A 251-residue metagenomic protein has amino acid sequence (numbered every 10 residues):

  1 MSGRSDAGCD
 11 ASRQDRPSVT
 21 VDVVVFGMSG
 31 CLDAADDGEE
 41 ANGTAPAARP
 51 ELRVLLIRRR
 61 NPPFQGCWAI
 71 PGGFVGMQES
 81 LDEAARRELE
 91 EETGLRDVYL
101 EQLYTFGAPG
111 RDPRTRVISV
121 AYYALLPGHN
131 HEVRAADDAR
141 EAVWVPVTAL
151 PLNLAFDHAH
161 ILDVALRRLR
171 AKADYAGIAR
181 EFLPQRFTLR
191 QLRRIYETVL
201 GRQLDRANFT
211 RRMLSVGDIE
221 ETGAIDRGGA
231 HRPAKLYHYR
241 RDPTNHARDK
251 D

Functional and structural regions predicted by a protein language model:
S2-G8: Short Pro/Gly-enriched beta-strand edge/turn motifs at strand-loop
A11-W68: N-terminal strand-loop-strand
A47-E91, L95-V98, T105, A173-R194: Conserved Nudix-box catalytic region and its N-terminal flanking loop in Nudix hydrolases and closely related
T105-R111, A224-R227: Short, solvent-exposed loop/turn elements at beta->coil junctions and helix N-caps that rim active or binding pockets
P109-E132, A165-R167, K235-P243: Active-site-adjacent beta-strand/loop module that shapes the phosphate/pyrophosphate-binding cleft
A121-A124, E132-L169, A173, F182-R190 (+2 more regions): NUDIX/MutT-family hydrolases
R194-Q203: Short helix-coil junctions and helix-kink-helix linkers
E221-D251: Long, intrinsically disordered, low-complexity Ser/Thr/Pro-rich regulatory/activation regions of nuclear proteins
